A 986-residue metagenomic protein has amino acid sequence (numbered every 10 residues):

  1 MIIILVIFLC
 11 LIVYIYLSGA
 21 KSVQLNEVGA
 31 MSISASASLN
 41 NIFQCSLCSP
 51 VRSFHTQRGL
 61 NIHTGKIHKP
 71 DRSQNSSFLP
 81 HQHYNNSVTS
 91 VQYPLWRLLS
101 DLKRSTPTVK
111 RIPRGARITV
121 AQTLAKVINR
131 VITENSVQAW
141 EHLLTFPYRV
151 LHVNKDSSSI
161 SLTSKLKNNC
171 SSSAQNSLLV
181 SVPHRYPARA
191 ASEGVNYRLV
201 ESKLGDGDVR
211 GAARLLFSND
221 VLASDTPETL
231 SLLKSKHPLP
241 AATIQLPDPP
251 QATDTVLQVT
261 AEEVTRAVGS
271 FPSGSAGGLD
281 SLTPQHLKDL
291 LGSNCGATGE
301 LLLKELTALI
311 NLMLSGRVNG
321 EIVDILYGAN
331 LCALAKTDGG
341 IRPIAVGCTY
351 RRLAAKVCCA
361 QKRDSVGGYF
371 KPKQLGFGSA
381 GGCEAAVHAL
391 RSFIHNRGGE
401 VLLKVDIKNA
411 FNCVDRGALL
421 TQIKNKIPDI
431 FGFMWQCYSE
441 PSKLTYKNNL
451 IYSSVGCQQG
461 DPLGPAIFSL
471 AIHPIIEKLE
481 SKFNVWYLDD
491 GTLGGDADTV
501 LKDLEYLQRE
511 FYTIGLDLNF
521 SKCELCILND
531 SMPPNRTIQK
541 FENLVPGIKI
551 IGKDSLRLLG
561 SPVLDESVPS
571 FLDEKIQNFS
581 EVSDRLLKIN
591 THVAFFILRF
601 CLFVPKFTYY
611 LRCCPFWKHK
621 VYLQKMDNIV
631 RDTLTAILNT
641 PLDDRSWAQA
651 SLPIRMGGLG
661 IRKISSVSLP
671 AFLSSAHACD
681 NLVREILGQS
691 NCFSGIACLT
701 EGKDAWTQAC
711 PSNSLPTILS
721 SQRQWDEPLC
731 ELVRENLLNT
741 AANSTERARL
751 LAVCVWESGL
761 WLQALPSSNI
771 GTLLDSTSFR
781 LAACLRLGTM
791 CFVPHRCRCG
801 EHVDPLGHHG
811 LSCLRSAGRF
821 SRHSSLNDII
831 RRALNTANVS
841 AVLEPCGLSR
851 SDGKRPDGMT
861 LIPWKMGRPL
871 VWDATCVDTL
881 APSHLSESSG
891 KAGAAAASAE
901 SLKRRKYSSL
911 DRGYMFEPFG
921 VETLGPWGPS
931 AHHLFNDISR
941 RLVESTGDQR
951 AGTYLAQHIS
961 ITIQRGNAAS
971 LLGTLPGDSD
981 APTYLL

Functional and structural regions predicted by a protein language model:
L5-S34, K69, S73: Intrinsically disordered, low-complexity linkers and flanking regions associated with multi-zinc-finger proteins
E27-Q44, R52-P80: C-terminal recognition-helix end and immediately following basic linker of small zinc-binding "finger" domains
H81-I322, Y327-N330, G339, G399-V401: Surface-exposed loop/turn segments and immediately adjacent short secondary-structure elements within folded domains
D254-A466, L470, E801-L806, C813-G818: Conserved pre-catalytic core of RNA-dependent polymerases
G278, N330-L331, R342, C358 (+11 more regions): Catalytic palm active-site di-aspartate
V500, R509, N519-D554: Short, conserved micro-motifs composed of acidic
V545-F616, H677-A678, G913: Basic, alpha-helical interaction scaffolds
C710-E801, A817-G818, R832, T836 (+3 more regions): Non-catalytic C-terminal interaction segments of nucleic acid-processing enzymes
